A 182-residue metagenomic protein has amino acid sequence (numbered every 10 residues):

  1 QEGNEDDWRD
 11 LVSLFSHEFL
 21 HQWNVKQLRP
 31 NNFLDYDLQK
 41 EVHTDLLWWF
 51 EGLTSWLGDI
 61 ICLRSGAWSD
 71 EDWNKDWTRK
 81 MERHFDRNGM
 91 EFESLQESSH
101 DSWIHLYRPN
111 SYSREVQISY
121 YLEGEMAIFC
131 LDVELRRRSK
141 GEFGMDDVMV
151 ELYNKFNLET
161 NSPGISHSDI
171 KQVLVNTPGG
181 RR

Functional and structural regions predicted by a protein language model:
Q1-E2, R114: Extended hydrophobic/aromatic-rich secondary-structure runs
E2-G89: Zinc-dependent metallopeptidase catalytic helix centered on the HExxH motif and its immediate flanking segment
W23-L34, F92-R108: Active-site-adjacent bridging/hinge elements
D37, L47-G52, S102, S119 (+1 more regions): Residue-level preference for alpha-helix termini and adjacent loops
V42-G52, R83-S94, Y107-Y112, N157-S166: Short, charged low-complexity intrinsically disordered segments located at boundaries of structured domains
N74, L106-R182: Amphipathic alpha-helical substructures
